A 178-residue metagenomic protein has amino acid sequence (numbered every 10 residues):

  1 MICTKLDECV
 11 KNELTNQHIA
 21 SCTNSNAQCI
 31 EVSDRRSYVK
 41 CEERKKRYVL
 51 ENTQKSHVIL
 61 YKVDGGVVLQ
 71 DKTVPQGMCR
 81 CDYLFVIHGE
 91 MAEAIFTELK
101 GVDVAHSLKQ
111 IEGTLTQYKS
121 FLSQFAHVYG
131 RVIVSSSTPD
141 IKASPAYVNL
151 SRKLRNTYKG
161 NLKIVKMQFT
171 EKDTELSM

Functional and structural regions predicted by a protein language model:
M1-D64: N-terminal, charge-rich interaction modules
I2-N16, V132-M178: Domain-level recognition of nuclease-like catalytic cores that cleave nucleotide substrates
V49-H88, H106: Active-site metal-binding core of divalent-cation-utilizing nuclease and nuclease-like domains
Y83-F85, E93-G101: Conserved catalytic cores of phosphodiester-cleaving nucleases, focusing on short active-site segments
L99-A105, T138: A generic structural motif
D103-I111, A143: Active-site-adjacent loop/helix micro-motif of nuclease/hydrolase catalytic cores
T114: An active-site-proximal "capping" alpha-helix that borders the catalytic cofactor pocket
Y118-A126, N156: Arginine/glycine-rich "motif VI" loop of SF2 helicases in the C-terminal RecA-like domain
